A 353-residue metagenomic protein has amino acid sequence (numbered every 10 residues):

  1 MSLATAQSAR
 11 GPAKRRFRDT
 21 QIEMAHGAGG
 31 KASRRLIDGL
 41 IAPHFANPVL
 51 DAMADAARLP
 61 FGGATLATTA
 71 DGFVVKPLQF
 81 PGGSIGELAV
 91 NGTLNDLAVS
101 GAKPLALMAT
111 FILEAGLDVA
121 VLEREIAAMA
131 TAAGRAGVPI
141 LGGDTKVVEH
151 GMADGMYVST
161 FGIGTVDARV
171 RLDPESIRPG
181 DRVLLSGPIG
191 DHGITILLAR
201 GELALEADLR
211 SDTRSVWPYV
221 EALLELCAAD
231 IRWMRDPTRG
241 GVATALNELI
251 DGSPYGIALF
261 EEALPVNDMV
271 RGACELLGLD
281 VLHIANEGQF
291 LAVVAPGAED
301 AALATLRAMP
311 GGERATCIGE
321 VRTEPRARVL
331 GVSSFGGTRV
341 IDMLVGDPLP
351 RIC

Functional and structural regions predicted by a protein language model:
M1-C353: Helix-biased detector of long, well-ordered alpha-helical tracts
